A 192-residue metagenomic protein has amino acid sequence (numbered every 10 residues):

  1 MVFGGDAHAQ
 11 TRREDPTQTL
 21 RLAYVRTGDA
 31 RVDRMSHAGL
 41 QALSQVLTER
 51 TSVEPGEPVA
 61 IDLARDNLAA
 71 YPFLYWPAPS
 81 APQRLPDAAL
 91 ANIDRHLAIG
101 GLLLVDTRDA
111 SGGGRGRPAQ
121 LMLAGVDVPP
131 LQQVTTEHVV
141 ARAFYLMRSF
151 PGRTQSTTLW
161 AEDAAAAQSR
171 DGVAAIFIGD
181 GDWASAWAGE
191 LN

Functional and structural regions predicted by a protein language model:
M1-A9: N-terminal export signals
H8-F73, S80, W183-A184, E190-N192: Aromatic-Pro/Gly-enriched surface loop or interdomain linker that acts as a lid/target-recognition segment
R13-T17, D66-A70, H96-A98, L159-W160 (+1 more regions): Extracellular/periplasmic catalytic domains that process cell-envelope and extracellular macromolecules
Q18-R21, G113-N192: An acidic, glycine-rich "communication" segment
A23-Y24, P72-W76, L102-D106, Q132-Q133 (+1 more regions): Structural recognition of the beta-strand scaffold that forms the well-ordered cores of secreted hydrolase catalytic
T27-R31, S80-Q83, L103, D109-G113 (+2 more regions): Solvent-exposed loop/turn segments at secondary-structure junctions within structured extracellular/periplasmic domains
M35-A42, V46, A88, N92 (+2 more regions): Extracytoplasmic/secreted proteins, especially bacterial periplasmic and envelope-associated proteins
F73-G116: Short alpha-beta junction capping motif
